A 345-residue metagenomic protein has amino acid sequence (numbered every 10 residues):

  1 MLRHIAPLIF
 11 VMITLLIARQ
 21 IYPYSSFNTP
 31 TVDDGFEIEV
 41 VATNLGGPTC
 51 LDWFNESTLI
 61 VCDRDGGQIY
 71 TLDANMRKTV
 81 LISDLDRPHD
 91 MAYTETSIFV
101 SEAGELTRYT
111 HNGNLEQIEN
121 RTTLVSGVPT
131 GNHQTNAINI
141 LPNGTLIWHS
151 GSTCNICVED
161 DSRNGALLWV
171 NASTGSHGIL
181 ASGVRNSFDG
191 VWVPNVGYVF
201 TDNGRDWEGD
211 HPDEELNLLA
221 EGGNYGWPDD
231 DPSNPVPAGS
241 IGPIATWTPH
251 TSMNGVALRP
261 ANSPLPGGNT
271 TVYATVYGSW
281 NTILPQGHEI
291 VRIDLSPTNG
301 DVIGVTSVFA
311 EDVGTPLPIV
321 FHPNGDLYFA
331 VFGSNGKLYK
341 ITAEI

Functional and structural regions predicted by a protein language model:
M1-P23: Secretory targeting signatures
I21-V32, T135, S152-C157, S162-I179 (+5 more regions): Beta-propeller domain segments
T29-W53: Mature N-terminal segment immediately following signal peptide/propeptide cleavage in secreted/periplasmic
E37-T43, R77-S83, T122-V128, G175-A181 (+2 more regions): A short beta-strand motif characteristic of beta-propeller blades
N44-T58, D84-A103, V128-L146, S182-G197 (+2 more regions): Beta-rich, blade/repeat-based domains predominating in secreted/periplasmic proteins but also intracellular
F54, C62, S101-A103, H149-G151 (+3 more regions): Residue-level marker for isolated small/hydroxyl-bearing positions within beta-strands of beta-sheet-rich domains
L59-N75: Beta-propeller domains
G104-L141, H149-S152: Asp-box/WD-like beta-propeller blade repeats and closely related beta-sheet repeat scaffolds
